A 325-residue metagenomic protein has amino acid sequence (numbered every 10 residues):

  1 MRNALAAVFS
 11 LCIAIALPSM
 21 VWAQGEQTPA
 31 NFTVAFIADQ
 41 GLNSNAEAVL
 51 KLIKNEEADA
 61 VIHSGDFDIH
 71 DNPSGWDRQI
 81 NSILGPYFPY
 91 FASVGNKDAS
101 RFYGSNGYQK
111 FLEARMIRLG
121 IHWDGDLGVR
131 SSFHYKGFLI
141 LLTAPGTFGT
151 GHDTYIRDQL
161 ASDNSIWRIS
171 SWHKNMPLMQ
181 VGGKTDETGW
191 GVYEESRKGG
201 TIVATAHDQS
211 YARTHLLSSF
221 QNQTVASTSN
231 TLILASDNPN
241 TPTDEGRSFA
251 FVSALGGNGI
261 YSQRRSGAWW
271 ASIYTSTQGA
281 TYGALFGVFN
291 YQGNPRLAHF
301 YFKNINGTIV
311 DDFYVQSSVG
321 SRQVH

Functional and structural regions predicted by a protein language model:
M1-A4: Positively charged n-region of N-terminal signal peptides that target proteins for export
A7-P18: Bacterial N-terminal signal peptides
W22-W76, L178: N-terminal active-site segment of His-dependent metallophosphoesterases
V34-F36, V61-H63, A92-S93, S170 (+1 more regions): Residue-level marker for buried hydrophobic side chains located in beta-strands that build the well-ordered beta-sheet
D39, G65-D66, G95-N96, H173 (+1 more regions): Active-site glycine-centered loops adjacent to acidic/histidine catalytic or metal-binding residues that shape
K54, P73-R168, E187, G191 (+3 more regions): Extended active-site neighborhood of metal-dependent phosphoesterases/phosphodiesterases
D163-V181: Short acidic, glycine-rich surface-loop motifs adjacent to enzyme active sites
S248, G259-H325: A short C-terminal boundary segment appended to hydrolase-like catalytic domains
